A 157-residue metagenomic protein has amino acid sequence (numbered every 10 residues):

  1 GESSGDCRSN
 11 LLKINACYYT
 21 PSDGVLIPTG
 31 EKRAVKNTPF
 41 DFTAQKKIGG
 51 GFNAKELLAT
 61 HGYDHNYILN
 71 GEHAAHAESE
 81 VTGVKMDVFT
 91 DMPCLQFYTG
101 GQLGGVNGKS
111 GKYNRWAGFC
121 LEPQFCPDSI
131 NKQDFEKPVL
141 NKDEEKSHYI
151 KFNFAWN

Functional and structural regions predicted by a protein language model:
G1-N157: An exposed, glycine/acidic-rich loop-and-rim segment of catalytic or binding clefts
